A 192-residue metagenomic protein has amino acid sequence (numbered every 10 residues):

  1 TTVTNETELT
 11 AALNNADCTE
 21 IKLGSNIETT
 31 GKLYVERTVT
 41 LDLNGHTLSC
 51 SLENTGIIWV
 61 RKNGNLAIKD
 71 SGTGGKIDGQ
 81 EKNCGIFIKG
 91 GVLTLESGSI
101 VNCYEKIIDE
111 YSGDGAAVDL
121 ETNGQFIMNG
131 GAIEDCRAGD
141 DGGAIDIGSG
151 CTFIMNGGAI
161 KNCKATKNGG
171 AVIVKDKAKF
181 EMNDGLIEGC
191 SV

Functional and structural regions predicted by a protein language model:
T1-G24: Acidic Gly/Asp/Thr-rich repetitive segments characteristic of extracellular carbohydrate-active and adhesion proteins
T1-T2, L13, L41, Y104 (+6 more regions): Intrinsically disordered, low-complexity repeat and linker tracts
T4, G24, D42, K69 (+7 more regions): Residue-level detector of conserved, well-ordered beta-strand and adjacent loop positions that form binding/recognition
A12-A16, V35, L48: Alpha-helix C-terminal capping segments
L23, I86, V118, M128 (+5 more regions): Gram-positive cell-envelope targeting signals
G24-E28, G98: Generic short beta-strand segments
E28-T40, S49-K69, D78-L93, K106-N123 (+2 more regions): Extracellular beta-strand-rich solenoid/capping regions of secreted or surface-exposed proteins that bind or remodel
G45-N54, K69-N83, E96-D114, Q125 (+3 more regions): Beta-strand-rich solenoid/repeat architectures in extracellular/passenger domains of polysaccharide-targeting enzymes
